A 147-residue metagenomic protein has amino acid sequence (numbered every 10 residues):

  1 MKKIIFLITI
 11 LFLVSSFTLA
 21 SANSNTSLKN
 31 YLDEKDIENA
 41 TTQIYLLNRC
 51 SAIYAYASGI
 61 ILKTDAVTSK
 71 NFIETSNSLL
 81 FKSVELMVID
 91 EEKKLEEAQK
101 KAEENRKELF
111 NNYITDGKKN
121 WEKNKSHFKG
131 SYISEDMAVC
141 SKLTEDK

Functional and structural regions predicted by a protein language model:
I4-T18: Sec-dependent N-terminal signal peptides
F17-A22, D65: N-terminal Sec-dependent export signals
S21-T41: Short N-terminal segments immediately surrounding and downstream of signal-peptide cleavage
S24, Q43-C50, I133-D136: Stable alpha-helical elements in mature extracytoplasmic
D36-E92: Short N-proximal segments of mature Sec-exported proteins
S76-K147: Compact alpha-helical subdomains of small soluble proteins
